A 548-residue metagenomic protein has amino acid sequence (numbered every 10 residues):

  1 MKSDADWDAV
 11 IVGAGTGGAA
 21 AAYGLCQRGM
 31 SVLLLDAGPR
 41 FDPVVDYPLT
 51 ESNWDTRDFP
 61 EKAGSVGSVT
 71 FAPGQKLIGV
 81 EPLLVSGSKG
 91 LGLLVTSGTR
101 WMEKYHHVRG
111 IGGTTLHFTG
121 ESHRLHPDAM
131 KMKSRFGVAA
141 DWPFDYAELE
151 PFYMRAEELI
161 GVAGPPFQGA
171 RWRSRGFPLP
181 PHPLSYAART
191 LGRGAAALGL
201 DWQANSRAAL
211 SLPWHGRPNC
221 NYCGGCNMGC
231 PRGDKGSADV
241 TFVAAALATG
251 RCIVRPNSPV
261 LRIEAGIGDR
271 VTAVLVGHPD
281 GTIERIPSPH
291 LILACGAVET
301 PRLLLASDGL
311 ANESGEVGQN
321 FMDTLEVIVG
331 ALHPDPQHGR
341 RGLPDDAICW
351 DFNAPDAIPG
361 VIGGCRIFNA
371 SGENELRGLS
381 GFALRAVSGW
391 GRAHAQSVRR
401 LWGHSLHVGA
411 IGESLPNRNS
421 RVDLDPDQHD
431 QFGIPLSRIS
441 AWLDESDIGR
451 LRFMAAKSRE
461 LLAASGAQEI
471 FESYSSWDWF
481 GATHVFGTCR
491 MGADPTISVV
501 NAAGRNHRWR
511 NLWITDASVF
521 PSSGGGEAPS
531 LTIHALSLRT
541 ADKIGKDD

Functional and structural regions predicted by a protein language model:
K2-K133, V138, P143-A147, P151-M154 (+4 more regions): N-terminal glycine-rich phosphate/pyrophosphate-binding loop and immediately adjacent elements
Q27, S31, G38-D58, T249 (+6 more regions): Glycine-rich loop(s) and the adjacent beta-strand/alpha-helix scaffold that form part
M30, L200, A467: Short phosphate-binding/catalytic loops that engage adenosine nucleotides
D58-S88, G92-K104, R109, T119-R124 (+3 more regions): Conserved redox-cofactor binding core of oxidoreductases
V85-T114, F118, W142-Y146, S314-S437 (+5 more regions): FAD cofactor-binding and catalytic pocket of flavoenzymes
G92, A204-S211, N219-C226, P256 (+6 more regions): A glycine-rich dinucleotide-binding beta-alpha-beta segment and adjacent secondary-structure elements that constitute
S522-A541: A conserved FAD-binding loop/helix module that cradles the flavin
